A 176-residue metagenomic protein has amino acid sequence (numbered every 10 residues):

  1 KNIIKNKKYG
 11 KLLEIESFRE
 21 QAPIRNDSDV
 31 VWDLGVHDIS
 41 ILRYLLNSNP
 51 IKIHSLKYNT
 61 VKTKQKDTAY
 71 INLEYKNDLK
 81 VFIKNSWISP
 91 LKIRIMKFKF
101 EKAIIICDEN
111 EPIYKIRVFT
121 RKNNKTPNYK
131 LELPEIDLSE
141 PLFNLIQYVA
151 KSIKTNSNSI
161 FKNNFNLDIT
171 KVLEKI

Functional and structural regions predicted by a protein language model:
K1-P23: A contiguous active-site-proximal alpha/beta segment in oxidoreductase catalytic domains
N2, K76, Q147-I176: C-terminal helix-rich "cap/oligomerization" subdomain common to oxidoreductases
E14-S17, S55-Y58, V118: Hydrophobic/anchoring residues in structured secondary elements
D29-D33: Acceptor-substrate binding/catalytic loop of class I
L34-H37, P141, F161, F165-D168: A generic structural signal for residues located within well-ordered alpha-helices of large catalytic or ligand-binding
V36-I113, F143-S157: Contiguous beta-strand/loop segments that form the cofactor/metal-binding neighborhood of enzyme cores
T126-P134: Short glycine/proline- and acidic residue-enriched helix-loop micro-motifs that form flexible lids or anion-recognition
L133-Q147: Active-site loop of classical SDR/Rossmann-like NAD(P)-dependent oxidoreductases, centered on the catalytic Tyr-X3-Lys
